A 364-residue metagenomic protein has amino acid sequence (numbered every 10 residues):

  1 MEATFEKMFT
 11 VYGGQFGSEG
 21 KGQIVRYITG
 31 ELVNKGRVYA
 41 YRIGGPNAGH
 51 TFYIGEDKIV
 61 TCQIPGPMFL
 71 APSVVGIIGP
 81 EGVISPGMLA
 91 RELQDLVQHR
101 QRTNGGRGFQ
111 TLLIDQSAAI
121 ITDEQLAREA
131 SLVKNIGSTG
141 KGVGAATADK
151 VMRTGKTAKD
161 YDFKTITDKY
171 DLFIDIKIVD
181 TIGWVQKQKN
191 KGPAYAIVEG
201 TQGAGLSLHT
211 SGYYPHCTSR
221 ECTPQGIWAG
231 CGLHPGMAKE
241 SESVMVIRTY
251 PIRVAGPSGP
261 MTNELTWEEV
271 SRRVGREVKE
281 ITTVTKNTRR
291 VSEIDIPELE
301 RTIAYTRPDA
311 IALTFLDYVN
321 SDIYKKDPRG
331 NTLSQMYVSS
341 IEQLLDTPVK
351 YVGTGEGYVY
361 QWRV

Functional and structural regions predicted by a protein language model:
E2-V364: Non-transmembrane, aqueous-exposed alpha-helical and coiled segments at domain scale
